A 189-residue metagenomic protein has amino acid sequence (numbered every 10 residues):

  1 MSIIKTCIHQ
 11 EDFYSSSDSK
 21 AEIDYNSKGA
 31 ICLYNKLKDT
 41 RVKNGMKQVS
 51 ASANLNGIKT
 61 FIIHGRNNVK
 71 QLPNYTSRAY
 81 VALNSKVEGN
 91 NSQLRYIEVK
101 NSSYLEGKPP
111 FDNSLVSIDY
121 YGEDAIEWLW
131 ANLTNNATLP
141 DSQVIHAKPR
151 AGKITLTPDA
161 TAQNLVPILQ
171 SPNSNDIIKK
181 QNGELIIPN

Functional and structural regions predicted by a protein language model:
M1-N189: C-terminal His-loop and adjacent cap/lid subdomain of alpha/beta-hydrolase
